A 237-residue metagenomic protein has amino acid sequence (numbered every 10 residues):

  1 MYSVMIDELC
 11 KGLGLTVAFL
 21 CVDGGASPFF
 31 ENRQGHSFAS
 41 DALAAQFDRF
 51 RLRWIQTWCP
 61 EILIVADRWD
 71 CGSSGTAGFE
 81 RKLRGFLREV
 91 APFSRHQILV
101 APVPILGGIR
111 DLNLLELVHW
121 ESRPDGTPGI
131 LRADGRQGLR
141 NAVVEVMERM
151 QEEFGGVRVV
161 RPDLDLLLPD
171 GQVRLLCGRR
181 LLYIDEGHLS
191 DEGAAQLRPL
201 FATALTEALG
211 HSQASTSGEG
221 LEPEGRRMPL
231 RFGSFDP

Functional and structural regions predicted by a protein language model:
M1-P237: Extracellular glycan-modifying ectodomains
